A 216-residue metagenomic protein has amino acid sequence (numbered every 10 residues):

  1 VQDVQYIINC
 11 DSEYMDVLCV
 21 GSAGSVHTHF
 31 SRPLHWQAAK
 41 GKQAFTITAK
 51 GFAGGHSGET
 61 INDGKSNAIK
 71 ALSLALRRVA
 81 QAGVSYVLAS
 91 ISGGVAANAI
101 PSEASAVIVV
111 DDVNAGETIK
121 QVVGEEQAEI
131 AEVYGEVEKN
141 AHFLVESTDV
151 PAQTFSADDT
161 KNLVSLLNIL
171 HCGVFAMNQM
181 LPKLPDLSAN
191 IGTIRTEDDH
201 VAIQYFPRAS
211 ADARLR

Functional and structural regions predicted by a protein language model:
Q2-P207: Midchain, well-structured core segments that form catalytic/ion-binding scaffolds
A209-A211: Short amphipathic, basic-aromatic surface patches that mediate peripheral association with negatively charged
A213-R216: Redox- and metal-dependent alpha/beta enzyme cores, enriched for Fe-S-associated oxidoreductases and cofactor-handling
